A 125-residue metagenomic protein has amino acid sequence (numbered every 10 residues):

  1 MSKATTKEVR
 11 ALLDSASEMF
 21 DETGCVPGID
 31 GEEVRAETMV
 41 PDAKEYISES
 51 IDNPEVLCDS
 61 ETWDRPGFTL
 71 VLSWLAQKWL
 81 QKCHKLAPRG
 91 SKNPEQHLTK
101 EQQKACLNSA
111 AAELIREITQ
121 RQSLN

Functional and structural regions predicted by a protein language model:
M1-K3: Short Lys/Arg-rich cationic patches that frequently serve as NLS/NoLS or arginine-rich RNA/DNA-binding motifs
T5-L124: Intrinsically disordered, low-complexity regulatory regions that flank transcription factor DNA-binding cores
